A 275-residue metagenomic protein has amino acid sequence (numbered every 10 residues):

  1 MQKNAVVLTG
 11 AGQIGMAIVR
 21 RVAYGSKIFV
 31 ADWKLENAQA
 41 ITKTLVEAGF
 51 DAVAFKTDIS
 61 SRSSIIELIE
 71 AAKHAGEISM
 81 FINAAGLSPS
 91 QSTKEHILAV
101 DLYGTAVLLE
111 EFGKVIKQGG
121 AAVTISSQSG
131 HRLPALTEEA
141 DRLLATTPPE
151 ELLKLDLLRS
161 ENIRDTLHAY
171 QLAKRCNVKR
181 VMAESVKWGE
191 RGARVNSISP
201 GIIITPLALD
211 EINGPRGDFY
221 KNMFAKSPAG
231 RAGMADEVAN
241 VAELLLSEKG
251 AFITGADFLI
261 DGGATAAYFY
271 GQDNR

Functional and structural regions predicted by a protein language model:
M1-F29: Canonical Rossmann dinucleotide-binding motif of NAD(H)/NADP(H)-dependent dehydrogenases/reductases, specifically
G15, S227-V238, K249: A conserved structural motif in NAD(P)-dependent oxidoreductases
Y24-A40: Conserved glycine-rich Rossmann-like NAD(P)H-binding loop of the short-chain dehydrogenase/reductase
L45-S63: Rossmann-fold cofactor-recognition segment
I82-P89, V100, S126, G263: Conserved NAD(P)H cofactor-binding loop of Rossmann-fold oxidoreductase domains
P89-Q91, Q118-R191, P200-T205: Catalytic loop of short-chain dehydrogenase/reductase
L136-T147, I203-K226, A267-R275: A glycine/serine/threonine-rich, flexible loop-to-helix segment that serves as the NAD(P) cofactor-binding "lid"
R194, I253-G255: Short, small/polar-rich loop/turn modules that mediate ligand/substrate recognition or access, typified
